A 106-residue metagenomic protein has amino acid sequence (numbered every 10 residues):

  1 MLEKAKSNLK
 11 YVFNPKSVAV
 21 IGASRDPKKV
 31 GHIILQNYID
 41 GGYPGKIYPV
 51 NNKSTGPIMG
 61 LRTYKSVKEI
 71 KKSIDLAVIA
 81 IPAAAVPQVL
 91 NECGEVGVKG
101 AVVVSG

Functional and structural regions predicted by a protein language model:
M1-G106: Catalytic-core regions of core metabolic enzymes, especially those transforming organic acids/acyl-group intermediates
